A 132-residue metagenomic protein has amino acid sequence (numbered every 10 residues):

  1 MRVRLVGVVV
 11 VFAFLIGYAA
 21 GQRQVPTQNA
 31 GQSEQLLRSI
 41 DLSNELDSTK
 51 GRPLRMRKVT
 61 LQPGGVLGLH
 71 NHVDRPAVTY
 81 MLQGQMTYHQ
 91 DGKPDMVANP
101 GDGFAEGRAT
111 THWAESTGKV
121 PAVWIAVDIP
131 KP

Functional and structural regions predicted by a protein language model:
M1-G7: Bacterial N-terminal signal peptides that target proteins for export
G7-I16: Bacterial N-terminal signal peptides
Q32-L69, V127: A short glycine-rich, His/Asp/Glu-containing loop-to-beta-strand
G51-M56, V73-P76, A109, K119-A122: Extracytoplasmic
L61-P63, D91-A109: Short acidic-glycine-tyrosine-enriched beta hairpin
L67-H72, Q90, E115-T117: Short histidine-centered beta-strand/loop micro-motifs that create catalytic or ligand/metal-coordination sites
D74-G92, D102: Glycine- and acidic-residue-biased ligand/ion/polar-headgroup-sensing regions
R108-P132: Ligand-binding loop in jelly-roll beta-barrel domains
